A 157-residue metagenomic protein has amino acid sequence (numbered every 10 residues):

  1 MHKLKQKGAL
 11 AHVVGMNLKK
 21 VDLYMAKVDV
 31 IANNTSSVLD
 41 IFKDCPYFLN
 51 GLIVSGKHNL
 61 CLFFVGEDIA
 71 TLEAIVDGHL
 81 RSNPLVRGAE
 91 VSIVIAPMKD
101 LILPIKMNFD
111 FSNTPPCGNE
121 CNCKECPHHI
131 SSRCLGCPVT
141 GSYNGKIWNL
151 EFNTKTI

Functional and structural regions predicted by a protein language model:
M1-I157: A compositional/biophysical signature of low hydrophobicity enriched in polar/charged and small residues
